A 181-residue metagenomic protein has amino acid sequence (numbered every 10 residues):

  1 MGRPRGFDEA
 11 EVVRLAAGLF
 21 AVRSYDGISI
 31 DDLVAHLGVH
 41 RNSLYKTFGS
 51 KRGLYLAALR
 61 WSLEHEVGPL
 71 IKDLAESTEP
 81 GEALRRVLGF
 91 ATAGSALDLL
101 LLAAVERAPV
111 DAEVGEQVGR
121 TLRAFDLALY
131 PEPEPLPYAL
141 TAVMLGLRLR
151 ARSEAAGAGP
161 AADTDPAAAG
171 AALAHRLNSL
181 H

Functional and structural regions predicted by a protein language model:
M1-G2: Short Lys/Arg-rich basic patches
E9-A10, I30, R52, L56 (+5 more regions): Short, structured helix-loop boundary elements
E11, L15-G53, A57-A58: Helix-turn-helix
L15-L19, F90, V143: Short amphipathic alpha-helical elements of helix-turn-helix/winged-helix folds
A57, G68-L99, P166, G170: Hydrophobic alpha-helical connector segments
R60-E66: Short, basic, alpha-helical segments at the C-terminal edge of helix-turn-helix-like DNA-binding modules
A83-R85, T92-L122: Amphipathic alpha-helical segments used for helix-helix packing
A112-R123, Y130-H181: Hydrophobic/aromatic-rich alpha-helical bundle segments in the mid-to-C-terminal region
